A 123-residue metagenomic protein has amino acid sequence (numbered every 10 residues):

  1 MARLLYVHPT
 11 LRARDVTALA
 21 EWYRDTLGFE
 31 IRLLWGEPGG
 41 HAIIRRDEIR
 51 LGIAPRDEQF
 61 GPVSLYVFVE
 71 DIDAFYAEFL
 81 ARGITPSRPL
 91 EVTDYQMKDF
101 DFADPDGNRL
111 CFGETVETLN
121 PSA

Functional and structural regions predicted by a protein language model:
M1-A18, V63-L65, G113-A123: N-terminal beta-strand motif that seeds the catalytic metal site of vicinal oxygen chelate
M1-A2, R32, A77-A123: Vicinal oxygen chelate
H8-T10, I43, R50, S64-Y66 (+1 more regions): Short aromatic/hydrophobic contact patches that present stacked aromatics for nucleic-acid/ligand binding
T10-R50, D57: Core segments of cupin and vicinal oxygen chelate
W22, D73-E78: Short amphipathic alpha-helices within nucleic acid-binding modules
E37-G40, Q59-G61, T93-K98: Short acidic/glycine-enriched loop/turn segments that link adjacent beta-strands
E48-G52, G61, G107-R109: Short, charged/polar, Gly/Pro-enriched secondary-structure boundary elements
